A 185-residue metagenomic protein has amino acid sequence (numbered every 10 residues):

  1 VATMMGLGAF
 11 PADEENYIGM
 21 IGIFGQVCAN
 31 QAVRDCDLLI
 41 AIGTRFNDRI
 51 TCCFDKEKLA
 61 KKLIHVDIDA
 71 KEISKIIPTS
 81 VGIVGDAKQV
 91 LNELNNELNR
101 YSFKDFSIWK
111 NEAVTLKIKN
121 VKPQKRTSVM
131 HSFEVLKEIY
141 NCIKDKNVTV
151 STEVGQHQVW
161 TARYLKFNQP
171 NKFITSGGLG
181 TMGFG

Functional and structural regions predicted by a protein language model:
V1-A2, N30, K88-N95, F133-Y140 (+1 more regions): Predominant activation on well-ordered alpha-helical scaffold segments within soluble catalytic domains
V1-E14, K166, F184: Conserved catalytic cysteine-centered active-site region of acyl-thioester-dependent Claisen-condensing enzymes
V1-T3, A41-I42, G85, V150-V154 (+1 more regions): General beta-strand structural signal in soluble alpha/beta enzymes
G6-K110: Glycine-rich, acidic loop regions that bind phosphate or pyrophosphate groups
E112-G185: Active-site diphosphate/adenylate-binding microenvironment
